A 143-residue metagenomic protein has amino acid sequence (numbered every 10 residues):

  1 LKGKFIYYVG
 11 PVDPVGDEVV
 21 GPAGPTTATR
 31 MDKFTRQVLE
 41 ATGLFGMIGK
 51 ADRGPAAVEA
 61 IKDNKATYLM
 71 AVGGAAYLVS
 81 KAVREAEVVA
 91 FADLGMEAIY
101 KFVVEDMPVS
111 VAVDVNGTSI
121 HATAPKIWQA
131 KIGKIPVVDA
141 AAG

Functional and structural regions predicted by a protein language model:
L1-M107: Feature captures the catalytic cores and cofactor-binding loops of soluble hydro-lyases/lyases that act on carboxylate
K81-G143: C-terminal binding/interaction regions
